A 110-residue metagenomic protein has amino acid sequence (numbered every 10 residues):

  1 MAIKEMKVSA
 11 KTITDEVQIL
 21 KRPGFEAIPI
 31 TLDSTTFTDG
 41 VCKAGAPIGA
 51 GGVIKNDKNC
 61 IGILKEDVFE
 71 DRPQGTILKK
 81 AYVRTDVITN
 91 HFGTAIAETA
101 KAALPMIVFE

Functional and structural regions predicted by a protein language model:
M1-E110: Surface-exposed, low-hydrophobicity beta-strand/loop segments enriched in small/polar/acidic residues
